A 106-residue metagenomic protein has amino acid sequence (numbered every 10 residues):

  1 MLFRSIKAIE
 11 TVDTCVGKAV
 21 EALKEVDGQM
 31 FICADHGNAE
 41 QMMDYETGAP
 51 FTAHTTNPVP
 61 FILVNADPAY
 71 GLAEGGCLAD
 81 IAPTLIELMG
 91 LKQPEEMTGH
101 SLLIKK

Functional and structural regions predicted by a protein language model:
M1-K106: Feature captures the catalytic ectodomains and active-site-proximal regions of enzymes that hydrolyze or transfer
